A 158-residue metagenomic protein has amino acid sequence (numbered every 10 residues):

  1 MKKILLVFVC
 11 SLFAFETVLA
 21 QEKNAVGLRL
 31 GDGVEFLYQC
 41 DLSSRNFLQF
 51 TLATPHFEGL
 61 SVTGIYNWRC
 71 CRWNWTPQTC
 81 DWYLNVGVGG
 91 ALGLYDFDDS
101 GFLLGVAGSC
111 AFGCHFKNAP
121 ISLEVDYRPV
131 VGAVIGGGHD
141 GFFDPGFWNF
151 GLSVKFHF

Functional and structural regions predicted by a protein language model:
M1-I4, A20: Positively charged n-region of N-terminal signal peptides that target proteins for export
I4-F15: Sec-dependent N-terminal signal peptides
V9, L37-Q39, I65-N67, S109-A111 (+1 more regions): Outer-membrane beta-barrel architecture
F15-Q21: Sec/Tat signal peptide C-region and signal peptidase I cleavage site
E22-N24, L30-V34, E58-V62, W82 (+2 more regions): Residues that define the transmembrane beta-barrel architecture of outer-membrane proteins
K23, D96-D98, G136-G141: Extracellular loop and loop/strand-boundary signature of outer-membrane beta-barrel proteins
L42-Y127: Gram-negative (and chloroplast) outer-membrane scaffold detector with strong preference for beta-barrel transmembrane
K117-F158: Predominantly the C-terminal beta-signal and adjacent terminal strand-loop region of outer-membrane beta-barrel
